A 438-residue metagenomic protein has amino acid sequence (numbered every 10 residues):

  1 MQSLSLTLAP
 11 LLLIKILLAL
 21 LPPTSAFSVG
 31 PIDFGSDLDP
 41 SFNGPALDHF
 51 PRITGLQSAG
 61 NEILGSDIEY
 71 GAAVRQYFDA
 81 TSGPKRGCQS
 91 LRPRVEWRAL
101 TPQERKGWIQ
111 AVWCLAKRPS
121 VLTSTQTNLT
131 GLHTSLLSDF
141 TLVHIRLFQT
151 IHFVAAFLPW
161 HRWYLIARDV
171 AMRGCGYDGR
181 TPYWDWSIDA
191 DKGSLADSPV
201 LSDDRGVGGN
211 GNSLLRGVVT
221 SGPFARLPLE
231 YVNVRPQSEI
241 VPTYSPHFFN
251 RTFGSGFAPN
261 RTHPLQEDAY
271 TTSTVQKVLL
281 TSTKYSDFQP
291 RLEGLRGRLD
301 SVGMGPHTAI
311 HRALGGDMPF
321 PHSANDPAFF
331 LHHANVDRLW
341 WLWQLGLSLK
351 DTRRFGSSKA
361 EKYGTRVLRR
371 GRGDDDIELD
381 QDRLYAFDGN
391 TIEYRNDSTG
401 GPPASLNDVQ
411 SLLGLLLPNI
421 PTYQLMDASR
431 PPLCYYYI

Functional and structural regions predicted by a protein language model:
M1-G30: Fungal secretory targeting signals
A26-I438: Intrinsically disordered, flexible peripheral segments
